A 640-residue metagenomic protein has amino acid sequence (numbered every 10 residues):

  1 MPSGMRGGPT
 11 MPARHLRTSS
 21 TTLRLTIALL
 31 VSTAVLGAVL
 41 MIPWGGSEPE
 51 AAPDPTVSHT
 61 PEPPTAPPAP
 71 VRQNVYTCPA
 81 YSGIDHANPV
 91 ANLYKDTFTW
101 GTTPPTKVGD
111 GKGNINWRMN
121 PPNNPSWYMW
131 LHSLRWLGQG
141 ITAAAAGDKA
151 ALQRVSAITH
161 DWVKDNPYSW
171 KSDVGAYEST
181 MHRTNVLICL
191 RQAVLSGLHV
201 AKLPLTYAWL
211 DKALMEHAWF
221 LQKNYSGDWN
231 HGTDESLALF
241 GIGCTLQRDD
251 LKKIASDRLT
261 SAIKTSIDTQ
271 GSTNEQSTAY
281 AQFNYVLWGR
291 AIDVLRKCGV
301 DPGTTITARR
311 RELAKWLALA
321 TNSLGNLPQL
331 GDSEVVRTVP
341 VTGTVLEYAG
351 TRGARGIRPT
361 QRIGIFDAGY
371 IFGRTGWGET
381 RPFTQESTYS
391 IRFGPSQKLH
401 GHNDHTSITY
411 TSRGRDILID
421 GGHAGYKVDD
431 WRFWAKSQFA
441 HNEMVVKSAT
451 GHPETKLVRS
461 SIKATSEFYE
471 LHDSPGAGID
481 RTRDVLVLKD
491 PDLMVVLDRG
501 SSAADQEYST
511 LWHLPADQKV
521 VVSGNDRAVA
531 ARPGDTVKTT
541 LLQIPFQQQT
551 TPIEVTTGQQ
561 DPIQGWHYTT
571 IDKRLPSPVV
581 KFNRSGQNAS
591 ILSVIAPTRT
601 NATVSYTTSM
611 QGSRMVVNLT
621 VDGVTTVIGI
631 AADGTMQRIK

Functional and structural regions predicted by a protein language model:
M1-T10: Short, Lys/Arg-enriched N-terminal segments with co-localized hydrophobic residues within the first ~10-30 amino acids
P9-V31: N-terminal export and membrane-targeting signals
L25, P61-D110: Extreme N-terminal leader/anchor segments
G37-H59: C-terminal region of N-terminal signal peptides and the immediate post-cleavage residues of exported proteins
N124-R310: Aromatic-lined, polymer-binding surfaces characteristic of secreted/periplasmic polysaccharide-degrading enzymes
M129, A176, L214, G232 (+10 more regions): Active-site-proximal structural scaffolding
F240, D268, S272-L418, R574 (+2 more regions): Carbohydrate-active enzyme catalytic cores, enriched for enzymes that act on polyanionic acidic polysaccharides
A424-K640: CBM-like, beta-strand-rich accessory domains located in the C-terminal region of large, secreted polysaccharide-active
